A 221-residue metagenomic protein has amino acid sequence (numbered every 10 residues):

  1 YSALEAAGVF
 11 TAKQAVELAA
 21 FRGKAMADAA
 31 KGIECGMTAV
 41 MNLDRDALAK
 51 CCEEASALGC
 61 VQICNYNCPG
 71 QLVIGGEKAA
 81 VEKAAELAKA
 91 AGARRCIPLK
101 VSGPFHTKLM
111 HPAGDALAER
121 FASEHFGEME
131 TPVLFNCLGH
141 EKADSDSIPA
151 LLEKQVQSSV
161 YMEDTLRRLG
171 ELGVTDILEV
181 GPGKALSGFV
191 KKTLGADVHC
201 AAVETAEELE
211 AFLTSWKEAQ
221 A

Functional and structural regions predicted by a protein language model:
Y1-A7, W216, A221: N-terminal entry module detector
Y1-S2, H106, G181: Catalytic nucleophile loop
L4-V9, F189-T193: Alpha-helix C-terminal capping segments
E5-S158: Alpha/beta catalytic cores of group-transfer enzymes, especially the acyltransferase/condensing modules of polyketide
E119-A221: Acyltransferase/transacylase module recognition
